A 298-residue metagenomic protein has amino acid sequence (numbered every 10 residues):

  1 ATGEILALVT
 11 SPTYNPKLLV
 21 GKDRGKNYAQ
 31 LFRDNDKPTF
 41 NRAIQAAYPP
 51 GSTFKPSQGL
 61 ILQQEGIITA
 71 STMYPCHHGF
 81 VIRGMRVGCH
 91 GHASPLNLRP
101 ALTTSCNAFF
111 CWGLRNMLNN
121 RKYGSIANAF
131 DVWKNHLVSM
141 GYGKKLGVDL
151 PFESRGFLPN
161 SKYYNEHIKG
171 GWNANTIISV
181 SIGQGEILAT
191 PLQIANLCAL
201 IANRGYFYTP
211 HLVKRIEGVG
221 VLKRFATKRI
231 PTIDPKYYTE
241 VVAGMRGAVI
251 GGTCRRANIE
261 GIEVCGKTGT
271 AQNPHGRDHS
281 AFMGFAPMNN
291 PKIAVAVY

Functional and structural regions predicted by a protein language model:
A1-T53, S57-Y298: Beta-lactam-recognizing serine transpeptidase/beta-lactamase-like catalytic domain environment
